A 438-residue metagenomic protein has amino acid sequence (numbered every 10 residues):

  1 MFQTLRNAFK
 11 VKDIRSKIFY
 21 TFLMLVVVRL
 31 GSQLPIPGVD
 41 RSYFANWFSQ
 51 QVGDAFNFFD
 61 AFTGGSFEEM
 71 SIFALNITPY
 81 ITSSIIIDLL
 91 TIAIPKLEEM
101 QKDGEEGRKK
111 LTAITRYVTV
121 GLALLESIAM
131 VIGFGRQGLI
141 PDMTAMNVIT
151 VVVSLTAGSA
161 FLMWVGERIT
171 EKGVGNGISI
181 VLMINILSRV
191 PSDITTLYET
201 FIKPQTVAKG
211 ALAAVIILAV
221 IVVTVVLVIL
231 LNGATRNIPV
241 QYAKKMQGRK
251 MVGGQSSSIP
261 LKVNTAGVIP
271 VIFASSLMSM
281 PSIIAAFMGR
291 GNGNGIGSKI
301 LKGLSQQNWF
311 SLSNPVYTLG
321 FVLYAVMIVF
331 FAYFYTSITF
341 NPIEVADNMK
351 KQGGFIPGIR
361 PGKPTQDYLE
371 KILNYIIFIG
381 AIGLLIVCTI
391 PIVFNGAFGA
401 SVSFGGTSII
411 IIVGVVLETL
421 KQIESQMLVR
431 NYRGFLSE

Functional and structural regions predicted by a protein language model:
M1-Q101, E105-E438: N-terminal cationic and glycine-rich segments that engage phosphates or anionic surfaces
